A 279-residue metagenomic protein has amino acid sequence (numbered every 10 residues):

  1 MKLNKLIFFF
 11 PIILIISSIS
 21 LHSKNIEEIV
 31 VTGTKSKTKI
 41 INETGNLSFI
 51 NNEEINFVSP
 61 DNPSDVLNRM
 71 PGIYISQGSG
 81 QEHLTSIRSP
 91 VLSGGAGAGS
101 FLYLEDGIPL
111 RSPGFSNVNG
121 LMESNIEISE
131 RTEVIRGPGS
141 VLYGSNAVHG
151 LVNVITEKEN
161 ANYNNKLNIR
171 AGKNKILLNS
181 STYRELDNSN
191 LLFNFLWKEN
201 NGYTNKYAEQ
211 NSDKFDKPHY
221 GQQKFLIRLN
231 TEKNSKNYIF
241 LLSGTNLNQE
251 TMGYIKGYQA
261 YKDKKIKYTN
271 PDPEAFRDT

Functional and structural regions predicted by a protein language model:
E27, H83, G150, Y163 (+3 more regions): Hydrophobic, lipid-facing positions within transmembrane beta-strands of outer-membrane proteins
E28-V58, H83-T85: N-terminal periplasmic "start-of-domain" segments of outer-membrane beta-barrel proteins
T34, G137, I155, N168-G172 (+2 more regions): Outer-membrane beta-barrel pore domains and translocons
I55, L67, T132-V134, V152-V154: Non-catalytic regulatory/gating segments with a bias toward low-complexity or hydrophobic composition
S64-I108: Extracytoplasmic beta-strand/coil segments of soluble accessory domains associated with Gram-negative outer-membrane
S100, L151, T156-R184, F195 (+1 more regions): Short strand-turn segments of transmembrane beta-barrel domains in outer membranes, especially the first one or two
I108-R136: Short acidic/polar hinge/loop motifs at secondary-structure boundaries that mediate gating or recognition
V141, A161-Y163, R184-R277: Periplasmic-side early beta-strands and strand-to-turn transitions of outer-membrane beta-barrels
